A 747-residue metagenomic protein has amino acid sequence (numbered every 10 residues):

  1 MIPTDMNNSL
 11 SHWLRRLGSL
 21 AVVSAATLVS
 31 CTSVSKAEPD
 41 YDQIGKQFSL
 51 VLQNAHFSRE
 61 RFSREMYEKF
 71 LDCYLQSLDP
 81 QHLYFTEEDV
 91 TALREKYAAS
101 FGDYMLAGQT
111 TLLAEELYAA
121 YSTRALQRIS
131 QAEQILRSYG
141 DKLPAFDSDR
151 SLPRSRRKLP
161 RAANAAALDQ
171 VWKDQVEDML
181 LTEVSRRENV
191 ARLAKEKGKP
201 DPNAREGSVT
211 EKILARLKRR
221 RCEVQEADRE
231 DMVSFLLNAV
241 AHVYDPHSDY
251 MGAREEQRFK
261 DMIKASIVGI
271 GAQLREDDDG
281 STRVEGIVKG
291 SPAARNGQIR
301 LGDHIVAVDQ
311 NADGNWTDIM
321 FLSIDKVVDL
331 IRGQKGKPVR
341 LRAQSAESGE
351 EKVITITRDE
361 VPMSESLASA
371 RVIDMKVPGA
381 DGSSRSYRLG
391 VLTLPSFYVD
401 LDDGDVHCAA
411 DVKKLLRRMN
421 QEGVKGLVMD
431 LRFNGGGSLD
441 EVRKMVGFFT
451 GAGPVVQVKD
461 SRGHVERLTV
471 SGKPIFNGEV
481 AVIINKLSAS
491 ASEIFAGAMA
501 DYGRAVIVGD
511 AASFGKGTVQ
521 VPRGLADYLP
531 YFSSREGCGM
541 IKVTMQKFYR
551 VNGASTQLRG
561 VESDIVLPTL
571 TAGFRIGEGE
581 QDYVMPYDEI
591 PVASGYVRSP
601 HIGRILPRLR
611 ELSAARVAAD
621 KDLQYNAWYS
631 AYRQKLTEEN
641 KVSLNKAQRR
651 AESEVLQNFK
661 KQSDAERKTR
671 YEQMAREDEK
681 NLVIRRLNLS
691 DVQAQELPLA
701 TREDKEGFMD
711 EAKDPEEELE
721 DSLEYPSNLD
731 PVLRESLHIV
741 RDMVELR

Functional and structural regions predicted by a protein language model:
D5-S19: Bacterial N-terminal signal peptides that target proteins for export
G18-L28: Bacterial N-terminal signal peptides
C31-K36, L50-F62, C222-E230, D245-I267 (+8 more regions): Cleft-lining beta-strand/loop regions that shape enzyme active-site pockets
V34-G140: Charged, amphipathic alpha-helical regulatory modules used for macromolecular assembly or allosteric control
G45-F57, K96-F101, A215-R219, P395-Y398 (+1 more regions): Acidic/histidine-rich, surface-exposed loop or edge segments in extracytoplasmic proteins
Q76-S77, T91, A99, T110 (+4 more regions): PDZ/PDZ-like domain segments forming the peptide/carboxylate-binding groove, activating on the N-terminal beta-strands
E133-I270, D278: Extended, domain-scale alpha-helical bundle/helix-rich regions
I135, D149, R154, D178 (+3 more regions): Conserved functional hotspot residues or short segments at active or partner-binding sites across diverse domains
